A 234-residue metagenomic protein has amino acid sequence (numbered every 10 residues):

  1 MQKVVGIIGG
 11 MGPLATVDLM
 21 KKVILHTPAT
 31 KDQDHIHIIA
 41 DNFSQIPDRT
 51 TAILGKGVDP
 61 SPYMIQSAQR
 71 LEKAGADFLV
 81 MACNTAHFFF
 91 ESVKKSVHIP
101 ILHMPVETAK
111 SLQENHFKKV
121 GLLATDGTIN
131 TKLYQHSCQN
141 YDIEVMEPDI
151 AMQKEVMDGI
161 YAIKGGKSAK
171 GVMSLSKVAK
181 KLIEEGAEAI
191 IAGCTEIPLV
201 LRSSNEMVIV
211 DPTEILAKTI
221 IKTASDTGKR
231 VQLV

Functional and structural regions predicted by a protein language model:
M1-V234: Non-catalytic structural scaffold of enzyme domains
